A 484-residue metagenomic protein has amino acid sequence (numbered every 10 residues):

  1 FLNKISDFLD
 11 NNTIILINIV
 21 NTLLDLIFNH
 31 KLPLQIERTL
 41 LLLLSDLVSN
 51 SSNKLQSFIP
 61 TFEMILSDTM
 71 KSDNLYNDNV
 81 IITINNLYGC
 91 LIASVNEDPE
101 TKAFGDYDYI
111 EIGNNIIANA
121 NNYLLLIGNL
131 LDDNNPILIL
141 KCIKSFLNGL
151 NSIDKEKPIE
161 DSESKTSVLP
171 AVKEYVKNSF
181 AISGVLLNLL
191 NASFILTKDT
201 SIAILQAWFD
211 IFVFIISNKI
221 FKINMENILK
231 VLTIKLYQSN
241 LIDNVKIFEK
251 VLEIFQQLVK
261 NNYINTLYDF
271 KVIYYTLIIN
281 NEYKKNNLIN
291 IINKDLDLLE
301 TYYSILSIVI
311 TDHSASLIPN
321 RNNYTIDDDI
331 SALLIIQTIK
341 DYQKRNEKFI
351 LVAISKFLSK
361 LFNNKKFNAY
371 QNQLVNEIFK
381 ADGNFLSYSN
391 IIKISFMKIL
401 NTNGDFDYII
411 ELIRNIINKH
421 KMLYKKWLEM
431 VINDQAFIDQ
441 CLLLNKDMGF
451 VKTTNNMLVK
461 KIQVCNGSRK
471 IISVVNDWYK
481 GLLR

Functional and structural regions predicted by a protein language model:
F1-R484: Karyopherin-beta/Importin-beta family HEAT-repeat alpha-solenoid scaffold
